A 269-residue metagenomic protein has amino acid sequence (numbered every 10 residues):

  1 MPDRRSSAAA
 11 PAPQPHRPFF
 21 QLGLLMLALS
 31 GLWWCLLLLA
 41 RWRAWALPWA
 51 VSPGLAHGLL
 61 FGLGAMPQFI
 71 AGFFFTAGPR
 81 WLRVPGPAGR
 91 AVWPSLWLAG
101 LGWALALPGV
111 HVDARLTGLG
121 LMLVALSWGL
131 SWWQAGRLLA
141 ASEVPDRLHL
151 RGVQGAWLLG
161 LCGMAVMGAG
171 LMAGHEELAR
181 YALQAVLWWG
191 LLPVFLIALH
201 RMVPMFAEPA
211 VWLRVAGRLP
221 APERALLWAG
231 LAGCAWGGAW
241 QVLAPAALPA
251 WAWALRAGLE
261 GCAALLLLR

Functional and structural regions predicted by a protein language model:
M1-R269: Hydrophobic alpha-helical transmembrane segments of multi-pass integral membrane proteins
